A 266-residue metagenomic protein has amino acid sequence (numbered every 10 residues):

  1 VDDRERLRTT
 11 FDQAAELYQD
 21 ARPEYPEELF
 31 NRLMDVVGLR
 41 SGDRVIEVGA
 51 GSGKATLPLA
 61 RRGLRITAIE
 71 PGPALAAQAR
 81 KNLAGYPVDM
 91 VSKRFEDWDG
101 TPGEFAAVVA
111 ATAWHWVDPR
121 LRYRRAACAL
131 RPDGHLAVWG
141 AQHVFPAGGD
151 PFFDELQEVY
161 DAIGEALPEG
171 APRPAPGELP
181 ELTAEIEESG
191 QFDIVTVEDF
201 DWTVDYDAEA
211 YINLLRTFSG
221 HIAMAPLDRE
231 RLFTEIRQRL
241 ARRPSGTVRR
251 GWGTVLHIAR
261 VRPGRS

Functional and structural regions predicted by a protein language model:
V1-R40: Conserved class I S-adenosyl-L-methionine
R44, S52-W98: Class I SAM-dependent methyltransferase SAM/SAH-binding core
V48: Conserved beta-strand/loop positions that form the S-adenosyl-L-methionine
W98-V108: A short acidic, Gly/Pro-enriched loop at the edge of an enzyme's catalytic core that lines a small-molecule cofactor
A106-R120: A short SAM/SAH-binding and catalytic strip from SAM-dependent methyltransferases
L121-D133: A short glycine-rich, Lys/Arg-flanked "PGG" loop and its adjoining helix->strand segment in the class I
R131-D201: Conserved catalytic/acceptor-binding region of the Class I
P176-S266: Conserved Class I S-adenosyl-L-methionine
